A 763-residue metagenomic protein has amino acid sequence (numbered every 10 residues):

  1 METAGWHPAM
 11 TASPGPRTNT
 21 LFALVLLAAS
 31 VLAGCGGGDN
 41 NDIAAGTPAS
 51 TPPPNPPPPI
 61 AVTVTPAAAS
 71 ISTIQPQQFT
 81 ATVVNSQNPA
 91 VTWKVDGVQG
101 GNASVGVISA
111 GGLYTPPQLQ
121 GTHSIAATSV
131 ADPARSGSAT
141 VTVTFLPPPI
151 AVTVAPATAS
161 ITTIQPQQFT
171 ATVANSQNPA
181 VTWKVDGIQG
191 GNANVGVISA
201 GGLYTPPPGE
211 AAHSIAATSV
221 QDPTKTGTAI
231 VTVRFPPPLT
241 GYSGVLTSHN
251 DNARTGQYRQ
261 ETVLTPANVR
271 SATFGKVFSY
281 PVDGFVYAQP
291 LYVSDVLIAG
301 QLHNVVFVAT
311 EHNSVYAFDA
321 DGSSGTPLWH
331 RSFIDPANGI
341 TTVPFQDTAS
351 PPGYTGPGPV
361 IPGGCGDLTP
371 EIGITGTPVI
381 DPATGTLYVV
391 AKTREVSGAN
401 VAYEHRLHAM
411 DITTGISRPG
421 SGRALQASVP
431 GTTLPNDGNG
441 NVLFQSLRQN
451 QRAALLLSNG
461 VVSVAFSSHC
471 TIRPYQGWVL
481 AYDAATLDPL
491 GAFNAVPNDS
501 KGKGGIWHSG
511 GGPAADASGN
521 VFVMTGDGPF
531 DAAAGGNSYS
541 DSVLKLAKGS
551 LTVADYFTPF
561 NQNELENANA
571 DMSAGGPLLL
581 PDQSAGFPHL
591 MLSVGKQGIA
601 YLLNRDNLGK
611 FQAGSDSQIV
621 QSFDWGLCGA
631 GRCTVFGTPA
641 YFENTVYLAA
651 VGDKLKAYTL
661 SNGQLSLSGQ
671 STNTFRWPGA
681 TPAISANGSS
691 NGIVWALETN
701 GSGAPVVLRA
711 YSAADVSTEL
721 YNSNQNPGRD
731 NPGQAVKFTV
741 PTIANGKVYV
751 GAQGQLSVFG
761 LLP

Functional and structural regions predicted by a protein language model:
S30-A61, T140-I150, T228-I230, R234-L239: Bacterial Sec-dependent N-terminal signal peptides
V64-A68, V154-T158: Surface-exposed, proline-enriched loop/turn segments that connect beta strands in immunoglobulin-like
A69-Q75, A159-Q165: Short, solvent-exposed loop/linker segments at the N-terminal edge of repeated beta-sheet extracellular domains
N88-G100, N178-G190: Short, well-ordered beta-strand segments
I108-G121, I198-E210: Extracellular/luminal low-complexity segments enriched in Ser/Thr/Pro
G121-D132, A211-Q221: A short beta-strand micro-motif common to beta-rich folds, especially ectodomain repeats
T240-A547, A554-Q583, H589-N604, G609-K610 (+6 more regions): Mobile, glycine-rich extracellular loop/lid and propeptide segments that shape or gate substrate/ligand access
F623-V635, S671-T681, S717-I743: Conserved blade-ending motifs and adjacent loop-strand segments that build the rim/top face of beta-propeller domains
